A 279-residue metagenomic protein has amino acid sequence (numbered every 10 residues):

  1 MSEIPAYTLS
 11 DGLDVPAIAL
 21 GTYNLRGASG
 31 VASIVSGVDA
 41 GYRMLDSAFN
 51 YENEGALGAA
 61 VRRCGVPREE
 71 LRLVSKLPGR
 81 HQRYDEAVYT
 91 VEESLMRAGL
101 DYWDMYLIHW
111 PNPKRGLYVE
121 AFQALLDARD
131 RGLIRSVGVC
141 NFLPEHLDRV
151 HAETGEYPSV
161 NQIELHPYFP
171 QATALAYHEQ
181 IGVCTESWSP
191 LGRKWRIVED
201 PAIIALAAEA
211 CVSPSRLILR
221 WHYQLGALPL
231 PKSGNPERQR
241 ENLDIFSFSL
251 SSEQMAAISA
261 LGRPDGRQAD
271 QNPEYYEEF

Functional and structural regions predicted by a protein language model:
M1-L71, A124, E277-F279: N-terminal binding-site loop/beta-alpha segment at the start of enzyme catalytic domains that lines or forms
L9-S10, V38, G58-E69, E92-D101 (+3 more regions): Acidic (Asp/Glu)-rich catalytic clusters
L25-A28, S47-A56, R80-D85, P113-G116 (+2 more regions): Acidic-and-aromatic substrate-binding clefts and catalytic sites of carbohydrate-active enzymes
L25-G37, R83-A98, E145-D148, F169-P170: Short, acidic/polar
Y42, L100-W103, I134, P158: A structural motif
R68-H81, D104-P111, N141, L165: A short, structured active-site edge motif that brings together acidic residues
R80-F122: Glycine/small-residue-rich loop that forms an oxyanion/phosphate-binding "nest" at active or ligand-binding sites
P111-F279: Beta/alpha (TIM)-barrel catalytic core signal, keyed to glycine-rich beta->alpha loops juxtaposed to Asp/Glu that bind
